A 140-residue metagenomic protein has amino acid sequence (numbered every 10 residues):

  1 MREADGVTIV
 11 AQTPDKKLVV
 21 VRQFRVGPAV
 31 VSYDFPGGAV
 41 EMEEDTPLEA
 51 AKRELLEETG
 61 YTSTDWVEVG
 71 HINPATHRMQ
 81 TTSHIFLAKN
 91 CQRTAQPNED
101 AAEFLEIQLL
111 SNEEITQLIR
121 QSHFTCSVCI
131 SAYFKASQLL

Functional and structural regions predicted by a protein language model:
E3, T8-R53, A101: Conserved Nudix-box catalytic region and its N-terminal flanking loop in Nudix hydrolases and closely related
A11, V20, L87-A88, L109: Conserved hydrophobic "DFG−1" position in protein kinase catalytic cores
T13-D15, F24, E44, K89-R93 (+2 more regions): Short loop segments at secondary-structure junctions
V31, H77, A101-L140: Nudix hydrolase/Nudix homology domain
G60-Y61, F124: Helix N-cap/coil-helix junction residues
T62-V69: A short coil-to-beta-strand element that immediately follows conserved catalytic motifs
A75-A95, Q108: Active-site-adjacent beta-strand/loop module that shapes the phosphate/pyrophosphate-binding cleft
